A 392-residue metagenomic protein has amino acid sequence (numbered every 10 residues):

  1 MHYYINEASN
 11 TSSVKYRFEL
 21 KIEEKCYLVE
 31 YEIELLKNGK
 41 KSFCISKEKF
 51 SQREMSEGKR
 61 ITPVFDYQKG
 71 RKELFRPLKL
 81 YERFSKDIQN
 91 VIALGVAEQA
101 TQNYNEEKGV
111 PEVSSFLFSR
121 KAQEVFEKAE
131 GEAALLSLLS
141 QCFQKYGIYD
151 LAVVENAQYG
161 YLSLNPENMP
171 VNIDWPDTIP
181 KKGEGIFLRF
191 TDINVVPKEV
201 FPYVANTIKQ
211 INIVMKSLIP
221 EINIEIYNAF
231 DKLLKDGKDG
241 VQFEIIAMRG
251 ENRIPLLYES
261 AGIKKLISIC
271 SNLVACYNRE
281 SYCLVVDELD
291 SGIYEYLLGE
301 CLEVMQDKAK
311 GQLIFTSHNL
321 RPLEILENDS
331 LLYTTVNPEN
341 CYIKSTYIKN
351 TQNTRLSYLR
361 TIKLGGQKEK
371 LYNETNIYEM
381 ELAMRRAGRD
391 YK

Functional and structural regions predicted by a protein language model:
M1, T207, G237-I377, E381-L382 (+1 more regions): Switch/communication elements of ASCE P-loop NTPase nucleotide-binding domains
M1-L36: Conserved P-loop NTP-binding catalytic core
F18-I22, L35-K37, F230, R249 (+1 more regions): Short, flexible loop/turn elements at secondary-structure junctions
K25-M55, R76-K79, K232-A247, E339-K349: Short, well-ordered strand-loop elements centered on a beta-strand within folded domains, enriched for acidic residues
E30-S217: Electropositive, glycine-dotted interaction segments that contact anionic polymers or phosphate-rich ligands
D66-E107, L297-G299, T334-Y347, G365-T375 (+1 more regions): A broadly tuned preference for mixed-charge, low-complexity surface segments
L164-V171, E225, I254-E259, D290-S291: Short, mixed-charge, low-aromatic patches
K181-Y258, N376, L382-K392: Extended helical coiled-coil dimerization/tether regions that scaffold and oligomerize large DNA-maintenance assemblies
